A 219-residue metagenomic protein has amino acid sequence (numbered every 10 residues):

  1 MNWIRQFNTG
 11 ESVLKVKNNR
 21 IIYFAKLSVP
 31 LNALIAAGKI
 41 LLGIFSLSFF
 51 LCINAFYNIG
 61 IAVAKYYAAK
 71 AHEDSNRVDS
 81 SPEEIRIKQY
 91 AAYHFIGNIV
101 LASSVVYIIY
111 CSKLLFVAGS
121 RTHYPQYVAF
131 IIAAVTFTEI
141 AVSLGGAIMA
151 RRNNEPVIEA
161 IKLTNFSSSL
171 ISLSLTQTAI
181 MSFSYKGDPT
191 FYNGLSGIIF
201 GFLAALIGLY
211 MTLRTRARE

Functional and structural regions predicted by a protein language model:
M1-A68: N-terminal topogenic module of multi-pass integral membrane proteins
N32, I99-C111, I171-S172: Core segments of transmembrane alpha-helices that mediate helix-helix packing or line hydrophobic substrate/ligand
I40-C52, C111-Y127, I180-Y192: Helix-coil boundary and interhelical linker segments in multi-pass alpha-helical membrane proteins
S48-I61, T122-F137, G197-F200: Alpha-helical transmembrane segments
I59-V78, F137-A150, T212: Membrane-water interface of transmembrane alpha-helices
V78-A102: Juxtamembrane helix-capping/reentrant segments at transmembrane boundaries
V128, G146-I171, E219: Membrane-helix boundary/juxtamembrane motif in polytopic membrane proteins
L170-E219: C-terminal transmembrane-bundle signature of multipass membrane proteins, characterized by strong activation on
